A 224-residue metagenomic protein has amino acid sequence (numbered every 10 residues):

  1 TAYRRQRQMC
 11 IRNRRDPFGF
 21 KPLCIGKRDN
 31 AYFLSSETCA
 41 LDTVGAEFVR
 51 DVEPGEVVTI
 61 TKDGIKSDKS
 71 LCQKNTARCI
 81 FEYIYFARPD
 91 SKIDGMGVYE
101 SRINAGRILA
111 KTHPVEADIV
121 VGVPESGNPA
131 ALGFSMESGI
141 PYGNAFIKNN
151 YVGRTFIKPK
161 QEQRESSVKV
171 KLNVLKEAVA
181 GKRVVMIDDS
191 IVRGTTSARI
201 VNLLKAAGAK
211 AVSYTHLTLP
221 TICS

Functional and structural regions predicted by a protein language model:
T1-R7, I11, H216-S224: Single conserved hydrophobic/aromatic residue that forms the stacking wall/gate of nucleotide- or nucleobase-binding
R5-Q8, R12-G127, S135-K176: N-terminal segments that mediate ammonia production and transfer in glutamine-dependent amidotransferase systems
K111, L132, M136, N202 (+1 more regions): Short, well-ordered alpha-helices that flank and scaffold nucleotide-derived cofactor binding pockets
S167-L219, S224: PRPP/pyrophosphate-binding module of the type I phosphoribosyltransferase fold
